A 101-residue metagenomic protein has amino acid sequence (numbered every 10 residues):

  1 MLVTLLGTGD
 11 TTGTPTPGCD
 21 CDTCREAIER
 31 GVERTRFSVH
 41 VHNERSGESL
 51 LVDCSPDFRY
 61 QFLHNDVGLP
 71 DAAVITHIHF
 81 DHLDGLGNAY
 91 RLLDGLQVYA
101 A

Functional and structural regions predicted by a protein language model:
M1-N65: Conserved beta-strand hairpin/beta-sheet module of binuclear metal-dependent hydrolase folds, prominently
G47-A100: Active-site metal-binding motif and surrounding structural segment of the metallo-beta-lactamase
